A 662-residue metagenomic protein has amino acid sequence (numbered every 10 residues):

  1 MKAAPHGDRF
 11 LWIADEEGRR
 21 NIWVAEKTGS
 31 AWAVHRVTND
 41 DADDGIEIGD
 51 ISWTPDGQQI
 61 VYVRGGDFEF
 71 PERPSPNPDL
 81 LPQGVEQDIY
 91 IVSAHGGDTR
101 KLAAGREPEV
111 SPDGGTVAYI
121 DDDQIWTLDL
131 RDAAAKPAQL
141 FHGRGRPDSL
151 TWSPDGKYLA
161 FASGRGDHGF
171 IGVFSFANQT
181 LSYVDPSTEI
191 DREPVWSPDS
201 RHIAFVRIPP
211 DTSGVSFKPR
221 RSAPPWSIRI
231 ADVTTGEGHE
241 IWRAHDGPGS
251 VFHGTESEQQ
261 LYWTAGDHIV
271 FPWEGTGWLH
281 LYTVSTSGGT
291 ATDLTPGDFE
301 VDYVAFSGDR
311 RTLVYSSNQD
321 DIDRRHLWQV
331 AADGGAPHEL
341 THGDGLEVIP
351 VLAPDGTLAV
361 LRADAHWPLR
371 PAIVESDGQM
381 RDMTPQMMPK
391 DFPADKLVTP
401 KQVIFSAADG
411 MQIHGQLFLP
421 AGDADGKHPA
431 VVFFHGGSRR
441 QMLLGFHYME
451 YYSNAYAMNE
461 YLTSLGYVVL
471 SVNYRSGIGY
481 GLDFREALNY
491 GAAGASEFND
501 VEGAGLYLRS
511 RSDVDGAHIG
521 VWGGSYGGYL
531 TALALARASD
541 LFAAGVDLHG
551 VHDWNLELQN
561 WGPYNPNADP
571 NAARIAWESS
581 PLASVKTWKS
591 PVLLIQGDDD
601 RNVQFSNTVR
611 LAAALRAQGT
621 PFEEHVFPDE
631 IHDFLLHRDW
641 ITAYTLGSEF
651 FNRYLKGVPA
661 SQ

Functional and structural regions predicted by a protein language model:
M1, I48-S52, G254-D267: Signature of short aromatic-glycine-proline-rich micro-motifs recurring in repeat-based ectodomains
K2-A4, S52, E109, T151 (+4 more regions): Conserved beta-strand position repeated across blades of beta-propeller domains
P5-H6, P55-D56, P112-D113, P154-D155 (+4 more regions): Residue-level detector of Asp-centered blade-edge/turn motifs that repeat once per structural unit in beta-propeller
F10, I60, V117, G156-L159 (+4 more regions): Hydrophobic beta-strand positions that form the internal "hydrophobic ladder" of WD40/Gbeta-like beta-propeller blades
I13-W23, D40-E47, V63-Y90, D98-E107 (+13 more regions): A flexible loop/linker signature enriched in serine peptidases of the S9 family
E26-S30, S93-G97, L130-A133, S175-Q179 (+4 more regions): Short loop/turn segments that connect beta-strands within beta-propeller blades
W32-P55: Blade-loop segments of beta-propeller domains
G266, E339, V348-Q662: Serine-hydrolase catalytic core recognition
